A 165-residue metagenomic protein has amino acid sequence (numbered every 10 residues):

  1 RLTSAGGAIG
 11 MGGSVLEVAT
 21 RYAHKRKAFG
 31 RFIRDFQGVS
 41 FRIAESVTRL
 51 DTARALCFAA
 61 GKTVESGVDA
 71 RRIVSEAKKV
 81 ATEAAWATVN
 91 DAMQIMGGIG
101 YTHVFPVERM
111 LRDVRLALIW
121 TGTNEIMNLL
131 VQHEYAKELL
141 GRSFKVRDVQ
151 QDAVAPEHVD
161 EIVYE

Functional and structural regions predicted by a protein language model:
R1-E165: Alpha-helical interface subdomain recognition
